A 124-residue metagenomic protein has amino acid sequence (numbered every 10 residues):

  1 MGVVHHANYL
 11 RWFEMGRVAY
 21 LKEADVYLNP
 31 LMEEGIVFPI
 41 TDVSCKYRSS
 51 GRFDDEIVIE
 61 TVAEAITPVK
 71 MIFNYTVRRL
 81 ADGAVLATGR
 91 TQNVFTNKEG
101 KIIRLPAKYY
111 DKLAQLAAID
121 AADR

Functional and structural regions predicted by a protein language model:
M1-V58, I66-R124: Terminal targeting signals and extreme-terminal segments of soluble enzymes
